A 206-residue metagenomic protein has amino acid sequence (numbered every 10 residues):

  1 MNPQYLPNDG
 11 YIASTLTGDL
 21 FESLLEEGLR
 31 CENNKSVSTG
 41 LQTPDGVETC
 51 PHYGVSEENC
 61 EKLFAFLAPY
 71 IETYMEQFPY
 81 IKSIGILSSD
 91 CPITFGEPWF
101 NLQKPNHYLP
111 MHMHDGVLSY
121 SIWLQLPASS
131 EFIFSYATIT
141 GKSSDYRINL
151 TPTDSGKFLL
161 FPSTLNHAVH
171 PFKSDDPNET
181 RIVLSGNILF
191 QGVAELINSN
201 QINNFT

Functional and structural regions predicted by a protein language model:
M1-D90, N106-L109, F205: Non-heme Fe(II)/2-oxoglutarate
I93-L165, H170, E179-I182, A194-I197: Catalytic core of non-heme Fe(II) oxygenases with the double-stranded beta-helix
S185-T206: Double-stranded beta-helix
